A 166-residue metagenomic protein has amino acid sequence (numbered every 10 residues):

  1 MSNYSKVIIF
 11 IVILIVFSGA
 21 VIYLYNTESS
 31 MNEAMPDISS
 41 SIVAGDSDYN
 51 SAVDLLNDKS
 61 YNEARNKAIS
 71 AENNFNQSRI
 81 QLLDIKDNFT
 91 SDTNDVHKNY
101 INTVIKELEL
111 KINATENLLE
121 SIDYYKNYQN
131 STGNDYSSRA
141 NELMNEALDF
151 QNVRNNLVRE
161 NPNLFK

Functional and structural regions predicted by a protein language model:
M1-Y4: Short, Lys/Arg-rich N-terminal segment immediately upstream of the first membrane anchor
K6-I22: Hydrophobic membrane-insertion alpha-helices, especially the h-region of bacterial N-terminal signal peptides
F17, D46-V53, L82-S91: Short, charge-rich amphipathic alpha-helices with coiled-coil/heptad character
F17-D37: Transmembrane signal-anchor/signal-peptide helices with a preference for the extracytoplasmic
M31-Q77, N113-K166: C-terminal amphipathic alpha-helix
N74-K106, E160-K166: Short, solvent-exposed, charged loop/turn and helix-capping segments that join or cap alpha-helices on peripheral
V104-E116: Extended, hydrophobic/aromatic-rich amphipathic alpha-helical segments that build helical scaffolds
